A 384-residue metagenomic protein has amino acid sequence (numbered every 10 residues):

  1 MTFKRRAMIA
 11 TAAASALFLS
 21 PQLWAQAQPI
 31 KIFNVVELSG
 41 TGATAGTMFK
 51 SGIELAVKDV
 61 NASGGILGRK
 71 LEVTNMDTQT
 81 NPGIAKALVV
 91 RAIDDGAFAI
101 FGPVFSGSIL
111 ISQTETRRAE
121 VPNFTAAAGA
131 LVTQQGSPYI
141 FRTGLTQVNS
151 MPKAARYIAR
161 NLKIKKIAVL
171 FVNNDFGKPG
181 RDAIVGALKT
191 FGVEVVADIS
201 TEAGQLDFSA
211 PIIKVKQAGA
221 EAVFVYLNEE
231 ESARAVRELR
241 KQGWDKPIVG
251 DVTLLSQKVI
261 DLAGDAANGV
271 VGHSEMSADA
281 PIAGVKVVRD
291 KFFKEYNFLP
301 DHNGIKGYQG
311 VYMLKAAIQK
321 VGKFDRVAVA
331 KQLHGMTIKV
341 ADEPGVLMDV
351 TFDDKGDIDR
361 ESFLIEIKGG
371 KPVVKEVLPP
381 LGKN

Functional and structural regions predicted by a protein language model:
T2-T11, A25-N384: Extracytosolic ligand-binding ectodomains
A13-S15: Repetitive helical segments and hydrophobic/amphipathic motifs
L19-A25: Sec/Tat signal peptide C-region and signal peptidase I cleavage site
